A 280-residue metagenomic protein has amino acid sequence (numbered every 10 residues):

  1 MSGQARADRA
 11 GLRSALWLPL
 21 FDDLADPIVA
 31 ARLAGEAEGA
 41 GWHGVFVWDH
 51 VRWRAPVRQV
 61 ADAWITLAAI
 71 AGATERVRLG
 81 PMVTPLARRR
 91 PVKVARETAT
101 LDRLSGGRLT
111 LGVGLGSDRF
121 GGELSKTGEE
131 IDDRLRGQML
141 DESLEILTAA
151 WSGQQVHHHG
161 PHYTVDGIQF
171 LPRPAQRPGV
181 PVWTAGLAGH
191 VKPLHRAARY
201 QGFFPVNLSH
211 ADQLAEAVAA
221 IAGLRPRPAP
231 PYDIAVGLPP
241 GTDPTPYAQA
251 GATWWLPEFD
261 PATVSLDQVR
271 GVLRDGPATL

Functional and structural regions predicted by a protein language model:
M1-L280: Active-site-adjacent structural elements that line small-molecule/cofactor binding pockets in enzymes
